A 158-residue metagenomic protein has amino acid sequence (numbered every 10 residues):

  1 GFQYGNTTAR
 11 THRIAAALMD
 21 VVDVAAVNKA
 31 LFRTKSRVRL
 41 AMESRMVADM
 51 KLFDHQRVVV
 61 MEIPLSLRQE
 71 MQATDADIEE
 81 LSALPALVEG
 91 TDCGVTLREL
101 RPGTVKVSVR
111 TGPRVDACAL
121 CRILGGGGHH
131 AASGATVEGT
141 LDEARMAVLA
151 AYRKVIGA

Functional and structural regions predicted by a protein language model:
G1-I123, G128-A158: Hydrophobic helix-and-loop "lid/oligomerization" segment in the mid-to-C-terminal part of catalytic domains
